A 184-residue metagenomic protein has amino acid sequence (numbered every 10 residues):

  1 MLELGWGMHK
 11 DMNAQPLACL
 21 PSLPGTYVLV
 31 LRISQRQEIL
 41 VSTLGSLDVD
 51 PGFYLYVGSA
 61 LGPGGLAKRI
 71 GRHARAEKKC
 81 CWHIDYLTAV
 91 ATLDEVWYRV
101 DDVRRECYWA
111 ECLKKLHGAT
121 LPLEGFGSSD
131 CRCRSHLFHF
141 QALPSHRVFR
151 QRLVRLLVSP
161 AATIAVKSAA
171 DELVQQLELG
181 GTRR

Functional and structural regions predicted by a protein language model:
L2-G71, R75, L93-R104, A142-R184: GIY-YIG nuclease catalytic motif and its immediate N-terminal context
Y56-A60, H83-L87, K115, L123-F126 (+1 more regions): Short, surface-exposed, polar/charged, turn-prone segments marking secondary-structure boundaries
E77-W82: Cytochrome P450 catalytic domain signature, combining two hallmark sequence patches
Y86-C133: Mid-chain, well-packed structural core segment of small domains
H136: Auxiliary alpha/beta "docking" domains used to position bulky ligands
